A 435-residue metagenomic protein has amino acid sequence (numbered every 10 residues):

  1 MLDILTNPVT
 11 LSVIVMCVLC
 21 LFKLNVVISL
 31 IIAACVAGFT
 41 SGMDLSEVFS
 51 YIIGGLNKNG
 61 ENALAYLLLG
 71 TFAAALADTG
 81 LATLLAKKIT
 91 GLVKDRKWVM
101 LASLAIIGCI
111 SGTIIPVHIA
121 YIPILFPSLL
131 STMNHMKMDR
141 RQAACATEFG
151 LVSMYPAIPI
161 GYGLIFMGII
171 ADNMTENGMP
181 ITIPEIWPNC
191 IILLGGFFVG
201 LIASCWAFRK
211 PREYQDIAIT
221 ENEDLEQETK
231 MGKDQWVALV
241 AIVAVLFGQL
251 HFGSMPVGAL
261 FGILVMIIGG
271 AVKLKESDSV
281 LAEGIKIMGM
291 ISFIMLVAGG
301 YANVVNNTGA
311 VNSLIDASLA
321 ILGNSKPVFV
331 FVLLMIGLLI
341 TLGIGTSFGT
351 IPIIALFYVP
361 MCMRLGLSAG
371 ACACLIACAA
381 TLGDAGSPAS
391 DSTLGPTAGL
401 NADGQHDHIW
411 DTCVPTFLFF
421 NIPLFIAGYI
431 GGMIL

Functional and structural regions predicted by a protein language model:
M1, G300, N307, V359-A371 (+1 more regions): Helix-coil boundary and interhelical linker segments in multi-pass alpha-helical membrane proteins
M1-L68, C190-N303, S313, F419-P423 (+1 more regions): Hydrophobic transmembrane alpha-helices of multi-pass small-molecule transporters
L21-K23, K94-D95, K137, F252 (+1 more regions): Helix-loop interface residues and adjacent transmembrane-helix termini in multi-pass membrane transporters, primarily
I28-A33, H118-L125, A143-A146, V257-G262 (+2 more regions): Hydrophobic alpha-helical membrane segments of integral membrane proteins
T40-S50, T132-R141, P159, G269-V280 (+2 more regions): Juxtamembrane membrane-interface segments at transmembrane alpha-helix termini
L45-N134, S277-D278, A282-M363: Membrane-embedded alpha-helical segments and adjacent helix-loop junctions characteristic of multi-pass solute
K97-S111, M136-P156, G178-N189, K326-I340 (+1 more regions): Alpha-helical transmembrane segments of multi-pass membrane proteins
L130-T220, T393-L435: Membrane-core helix-loop-helix motifs of multi-pass transport proteins
